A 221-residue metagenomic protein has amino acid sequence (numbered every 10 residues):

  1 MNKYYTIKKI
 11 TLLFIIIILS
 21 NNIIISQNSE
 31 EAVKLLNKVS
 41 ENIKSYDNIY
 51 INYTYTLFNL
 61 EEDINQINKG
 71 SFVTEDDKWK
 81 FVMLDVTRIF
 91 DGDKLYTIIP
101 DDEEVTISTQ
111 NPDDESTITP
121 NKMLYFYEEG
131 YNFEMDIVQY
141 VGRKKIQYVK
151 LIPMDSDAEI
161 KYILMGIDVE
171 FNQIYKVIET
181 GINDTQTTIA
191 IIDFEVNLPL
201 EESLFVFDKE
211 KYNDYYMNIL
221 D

Functional and structural regions predicted by a protein language model:
N2-T11: Bacterial N-terminal signal peptides that target proteins for export
T11-N22: Bacterial N-terminal signal peptides
N22-I64, D77, K211, Y216-D221: N-terminal leader/targeting segments and the immediate start of mature chains
N42, G70-V73, T87-R88, E134-Y140: Short, exposed beta-strand/loop patches in secreted or surface proteins that constitute
K69-I118, T187: An acidic-aromatic
Q110-K145: Flexible, surface-exposed loop/linker segments and immediately adjacent secondary-structure boundaries
Y131-V138, K144-L220: Gly/Pro-enriched, hydrophobic low-complexity segments that function as extracytoplasmic propeptides/linkers
